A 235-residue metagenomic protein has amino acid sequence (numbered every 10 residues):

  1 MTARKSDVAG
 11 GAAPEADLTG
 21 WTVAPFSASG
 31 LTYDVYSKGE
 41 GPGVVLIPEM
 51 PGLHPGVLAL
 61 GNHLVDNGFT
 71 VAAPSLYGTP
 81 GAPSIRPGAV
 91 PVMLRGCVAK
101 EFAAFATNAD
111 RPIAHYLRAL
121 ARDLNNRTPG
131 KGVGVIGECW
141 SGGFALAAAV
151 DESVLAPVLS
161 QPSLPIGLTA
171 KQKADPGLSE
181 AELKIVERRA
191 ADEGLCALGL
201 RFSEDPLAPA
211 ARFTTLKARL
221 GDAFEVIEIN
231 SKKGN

Functional and structural regions predicted by a protein language model:
M1-N235: N-terminal cap/leader regions of alpha/beta-hydrolase-fold enzymes, predominantly small-molecule hydrolases
